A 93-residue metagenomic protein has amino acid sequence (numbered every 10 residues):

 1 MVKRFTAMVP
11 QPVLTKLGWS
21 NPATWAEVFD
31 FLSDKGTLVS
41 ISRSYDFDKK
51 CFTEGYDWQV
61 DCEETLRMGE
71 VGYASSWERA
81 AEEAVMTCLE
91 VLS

Functional and structural regions predicted by a protein language model:
V2-M68: N-terminal segment of the canonical double-stranded RNA-binding domain
G55-S93: Short, compact, well-ordered microdomains
